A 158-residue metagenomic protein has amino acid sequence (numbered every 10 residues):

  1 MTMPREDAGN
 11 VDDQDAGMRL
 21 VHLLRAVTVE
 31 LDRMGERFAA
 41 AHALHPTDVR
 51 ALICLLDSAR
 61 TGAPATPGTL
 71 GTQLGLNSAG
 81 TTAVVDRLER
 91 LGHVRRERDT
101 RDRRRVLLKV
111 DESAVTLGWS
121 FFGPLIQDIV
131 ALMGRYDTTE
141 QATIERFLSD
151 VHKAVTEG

Functional and structural regions predicted by a protein language model:
M1-H42: N-terminal leader segment of winged-helix/HTH proteins
M1-N10, T139-G158: C-terminal regulatory/oligomerization modules of transcriptional regulators
G35-L76: N-terminal helix-turn-helix DNA-binding core of bacterial DNA-binding proteins
A79: Key DNA-contact positions within bacterial/archaeal DNA-binding proteins
D86-A142: Charged, amphipathic alpha-helical coiled-coil/dimerization segments
